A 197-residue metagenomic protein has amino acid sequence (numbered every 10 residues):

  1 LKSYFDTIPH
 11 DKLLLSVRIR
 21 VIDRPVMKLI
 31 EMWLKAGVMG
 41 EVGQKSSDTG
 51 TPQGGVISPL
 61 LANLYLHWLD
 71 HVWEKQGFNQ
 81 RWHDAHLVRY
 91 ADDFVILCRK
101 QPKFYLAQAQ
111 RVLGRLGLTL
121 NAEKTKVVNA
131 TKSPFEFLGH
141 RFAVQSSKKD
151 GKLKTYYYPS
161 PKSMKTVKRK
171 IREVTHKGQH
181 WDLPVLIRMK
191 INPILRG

Functional and structural regions predicted by a protein language model:
L1-G197: Non-catalytic terminal/accessory segments
